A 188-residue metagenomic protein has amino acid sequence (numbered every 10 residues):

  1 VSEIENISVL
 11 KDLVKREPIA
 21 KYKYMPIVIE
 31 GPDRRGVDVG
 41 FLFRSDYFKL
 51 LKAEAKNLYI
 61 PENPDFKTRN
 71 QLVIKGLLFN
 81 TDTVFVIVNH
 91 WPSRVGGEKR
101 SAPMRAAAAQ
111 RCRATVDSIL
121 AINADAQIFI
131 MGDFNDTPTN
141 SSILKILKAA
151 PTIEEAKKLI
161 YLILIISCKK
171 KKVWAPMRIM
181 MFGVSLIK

Functional and structural regions predicted by a protein language model:
V1-K188: Divalent cation-coordinating acidic motifs and surrounding scaffolds that mediate Ca2+/Mg2+/Mn2+/Zn2+-dependent binding
